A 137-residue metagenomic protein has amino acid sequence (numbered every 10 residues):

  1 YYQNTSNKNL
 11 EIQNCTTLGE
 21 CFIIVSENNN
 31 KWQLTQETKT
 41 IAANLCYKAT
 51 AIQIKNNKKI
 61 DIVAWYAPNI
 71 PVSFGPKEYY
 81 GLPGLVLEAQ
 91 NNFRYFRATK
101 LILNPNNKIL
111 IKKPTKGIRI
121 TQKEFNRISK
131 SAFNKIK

Functional and structural regions predicted by a protein language model:
Y1-K137: Extended soluble regions of mature proteins
